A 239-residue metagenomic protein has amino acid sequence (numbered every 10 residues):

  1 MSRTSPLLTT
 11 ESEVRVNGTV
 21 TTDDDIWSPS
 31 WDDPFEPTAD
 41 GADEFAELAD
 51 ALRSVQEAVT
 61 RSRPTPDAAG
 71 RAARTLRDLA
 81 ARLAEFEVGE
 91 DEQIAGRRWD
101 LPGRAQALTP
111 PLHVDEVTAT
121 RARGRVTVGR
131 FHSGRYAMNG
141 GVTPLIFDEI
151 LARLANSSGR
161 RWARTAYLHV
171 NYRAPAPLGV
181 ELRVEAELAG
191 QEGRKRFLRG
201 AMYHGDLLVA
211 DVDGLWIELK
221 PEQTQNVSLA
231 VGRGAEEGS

Functional and structural regions predicted by a protein language model:
S2-E90, A176-L178, A189-S239: HotDog/MaoC-like acyl-thioester-processing domains
D67-A137: Long amphipathic N-terminal alpha/beta scaffold segment
D115, N171-R173, E185-A189, Y203: Conserved positions in beta-strands of structured domains
V117-R121, M138-R160: Active-site helix/loop of acyl-thioester processing domains in fatty-acid/polyketide metabolism, spanning hotdog-fold
T120-A122, L182, R196: Hydrophobic core residues within well-ordered beta-strands of beta-rich domains
V126-V128, Y172, E218: Hydrophobic residues in beta-strands and at strand termini
R135-Y136, G140, P175: Alpha-helix N-cap/helix-initiation motif
A163-Y167: Short, structured beta-strand/loop micro-motifs enriched in basic residues and often containing a Trp
